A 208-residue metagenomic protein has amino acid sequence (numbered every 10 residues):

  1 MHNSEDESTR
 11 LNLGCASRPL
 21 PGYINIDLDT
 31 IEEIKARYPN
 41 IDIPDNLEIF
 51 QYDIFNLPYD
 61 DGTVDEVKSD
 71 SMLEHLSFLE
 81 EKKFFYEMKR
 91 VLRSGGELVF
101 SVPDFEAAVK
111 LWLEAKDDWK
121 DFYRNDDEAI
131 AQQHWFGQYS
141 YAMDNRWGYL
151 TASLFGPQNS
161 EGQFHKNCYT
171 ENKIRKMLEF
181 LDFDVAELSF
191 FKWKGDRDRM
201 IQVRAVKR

Functional and structural regions predicted by a protein language model:
M1-S4: Class I SAM-dependent methyltransferase Rossmann-like catalytic core, especially the SAM/SAH-binding loop
S8-K110, V203-R208: Conserved SAM-binding loop
E80-E87, R93, E97-R208: S-adenosyl-L-methionine-dependent methyltransferase catalytic module, highlighting the catalytic core
